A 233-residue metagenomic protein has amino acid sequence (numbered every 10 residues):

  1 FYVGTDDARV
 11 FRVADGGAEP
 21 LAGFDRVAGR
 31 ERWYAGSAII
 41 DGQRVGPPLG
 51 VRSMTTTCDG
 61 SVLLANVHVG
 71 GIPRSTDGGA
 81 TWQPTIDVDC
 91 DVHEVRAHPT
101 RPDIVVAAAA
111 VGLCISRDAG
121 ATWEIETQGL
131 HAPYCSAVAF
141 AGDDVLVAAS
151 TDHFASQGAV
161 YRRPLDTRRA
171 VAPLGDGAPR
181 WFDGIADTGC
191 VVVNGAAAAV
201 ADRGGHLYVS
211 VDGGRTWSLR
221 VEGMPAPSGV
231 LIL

Functional and structural regions predicted by a protein language model:
F1-L233: Extracellular glycan-interacting surfaces
